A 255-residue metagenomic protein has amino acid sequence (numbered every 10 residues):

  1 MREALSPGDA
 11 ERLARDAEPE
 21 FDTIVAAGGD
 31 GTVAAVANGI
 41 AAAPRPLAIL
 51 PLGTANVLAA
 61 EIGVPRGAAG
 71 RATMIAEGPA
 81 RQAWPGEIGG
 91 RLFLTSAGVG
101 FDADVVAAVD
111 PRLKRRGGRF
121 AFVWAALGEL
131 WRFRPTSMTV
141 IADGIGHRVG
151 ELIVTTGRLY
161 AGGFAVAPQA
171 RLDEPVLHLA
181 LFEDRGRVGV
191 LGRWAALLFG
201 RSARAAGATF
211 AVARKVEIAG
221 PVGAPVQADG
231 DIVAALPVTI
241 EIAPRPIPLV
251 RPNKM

Functional and structural regions predicted by a protein language model:
M1-I24, A34, A69-G70, I240 (+1 more regions): ATP/NTP phosphate-donor binding region
A4, A41-P46, L50-E151: Catalytic core of DAGKc-family lipid kinases
A10, G31-V36, V57, A83: Short glycine/serine/threonine-rich phosphate/pyrophosphate-binding segments that cradle anionic phosphate groups
A26-D30: N-terminal glycine-rich "phosphate-gripper" loop used for MgATP/nucleotide binding and carboxylate activation
G98, D102, I153-V166, I232: Glycine-rich phosphate/pyrophosphate-binding beta-alpha loops
D102-V105, R148-V149, Y160-G163, R187-V190: Short acidic/glycine-rich loop or secondary-structure boundary segments that cap or lie
P111-A121, G162-G189: Gly/Ser/Thr-rich active-site loops/lids in small-molecule metabolic enzymes that frequently grip phosphoryl groups
I141-H147, R171, L181-M255: ATP/nucleoside-binding phosphotransfer catalytic cores, i.e., glycine-rich phosphate-binding loops
